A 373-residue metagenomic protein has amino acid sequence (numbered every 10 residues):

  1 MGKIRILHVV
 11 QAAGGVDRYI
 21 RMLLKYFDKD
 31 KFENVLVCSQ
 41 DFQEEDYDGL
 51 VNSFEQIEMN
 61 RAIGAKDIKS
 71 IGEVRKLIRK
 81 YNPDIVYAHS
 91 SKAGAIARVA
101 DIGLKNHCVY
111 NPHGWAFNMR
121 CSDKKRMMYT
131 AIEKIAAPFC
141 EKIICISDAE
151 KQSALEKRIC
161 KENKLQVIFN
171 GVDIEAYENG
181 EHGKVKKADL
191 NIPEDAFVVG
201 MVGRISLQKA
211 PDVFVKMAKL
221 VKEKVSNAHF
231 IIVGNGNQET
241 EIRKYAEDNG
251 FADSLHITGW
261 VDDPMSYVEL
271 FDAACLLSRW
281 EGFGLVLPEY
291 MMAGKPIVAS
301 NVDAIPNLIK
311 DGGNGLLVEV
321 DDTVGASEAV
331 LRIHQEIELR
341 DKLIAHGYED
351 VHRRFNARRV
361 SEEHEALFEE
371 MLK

Functional and structural regions predicted by a protein language model:
L7-S70, A149-S153, R158, N237: N-terminal strand-loop element at the rim of the active site of nucleotide-sugar-dependent glycosyltransferases
D17-M22, F197, M201-E223, F230 (+3 more regions): A conserved mid-protein helix/loop that constitutes part of the nucleotide-sugar donor-binding site
A88-G94, P112: Short His-centered aromatic/hydrophobic patch
F139-K164, V172-A176: A short, active-site helix/loop in glycosyltransferases that binds the activated sugar's phosphate group
W260, R279: Aromatic "clamp/platform" in nucleotide-sugar-dependent glycosyltransferases that forms part of the donor/acceptor
P296-A299, I309: Short hydrophobic beta-strand element within catalytic cores of glycosyltransferases and related nucleotide-activated
D311-G312, L316-T323, R332-I337: Conserved acidic donor-binding segment of nucleotide-sugar-dependent glycosyltransferases
G325, R332, L339-R354, V360-A366: A short, well-ordered alpha-helix in the C-terminal region of glycosyltransferases
